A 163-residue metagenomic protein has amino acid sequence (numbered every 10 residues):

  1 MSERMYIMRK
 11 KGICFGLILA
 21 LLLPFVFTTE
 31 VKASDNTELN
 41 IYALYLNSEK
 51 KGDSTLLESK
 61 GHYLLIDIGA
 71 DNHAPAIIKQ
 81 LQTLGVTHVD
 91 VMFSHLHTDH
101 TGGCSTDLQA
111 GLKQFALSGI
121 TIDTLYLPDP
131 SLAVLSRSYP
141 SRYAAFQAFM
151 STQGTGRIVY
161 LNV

Functional and structural regions predicted by a protein language model:
M1-I7: Short, Lys/Arg-enriched N-terminal segments with co-localized hydrophobic residues within the first ~10-30 amino acids
I7-C14: N-terminal Sec-pathway targeting helices
G16-F25: Bacterial N-terminal signal peptides
P24, M92-S94, P128: Conserved residues at the C-terminal ends of beta-strands
F25-T37: Sec-dependent signal peptide cleavage junction
S34-L44, S48, S105-V163: Flexible, acidic/histidine-containing loops and adjacent segments that form or flank the divalent-metal
S34-T87: Conserved beta-strand hairpin/beta-sheet module of binuclear metal-dependent hydrolase folds, prominently
T87-T101: Metallo-beta-lactamase
